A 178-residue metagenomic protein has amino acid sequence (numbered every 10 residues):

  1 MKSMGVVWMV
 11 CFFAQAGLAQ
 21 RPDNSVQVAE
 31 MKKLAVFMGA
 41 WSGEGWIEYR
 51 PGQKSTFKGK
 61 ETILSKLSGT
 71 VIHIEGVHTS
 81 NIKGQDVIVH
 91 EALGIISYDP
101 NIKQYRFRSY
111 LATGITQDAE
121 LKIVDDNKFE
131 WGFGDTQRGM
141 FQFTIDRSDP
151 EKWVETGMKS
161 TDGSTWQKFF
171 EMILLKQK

Functional and structural regions predicted by a protein language model:
K2-M9: Sec-dependent signal peptide recognition, specifically the positively charged N-region followed immediately by
V7, G17-Q20: Intrinsically disordered, low-complexity segments enriched in polar/charged small residues
A19-K178: Hydrophobic small-molecule pocket/channel-lining residues, especially in calycin-type beta-barrels
